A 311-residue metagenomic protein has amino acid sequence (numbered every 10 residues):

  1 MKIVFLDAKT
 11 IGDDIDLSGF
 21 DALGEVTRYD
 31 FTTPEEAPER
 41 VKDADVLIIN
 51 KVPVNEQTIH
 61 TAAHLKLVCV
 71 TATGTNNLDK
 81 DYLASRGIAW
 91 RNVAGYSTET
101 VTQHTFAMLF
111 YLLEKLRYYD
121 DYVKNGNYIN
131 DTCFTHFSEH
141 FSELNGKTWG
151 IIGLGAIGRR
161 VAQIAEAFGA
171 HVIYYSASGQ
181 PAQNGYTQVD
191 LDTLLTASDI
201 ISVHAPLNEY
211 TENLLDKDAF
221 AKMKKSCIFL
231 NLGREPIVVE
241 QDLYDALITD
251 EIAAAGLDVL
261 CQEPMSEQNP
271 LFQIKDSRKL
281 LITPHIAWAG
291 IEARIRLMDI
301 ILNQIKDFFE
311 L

Functional and structural regions predicted by a protein language model:
M1-A44, I173: N-terminal glycine-/charge-rich "phosphate-binding" loop or analogous flexible N-terminal tail
A22, T135-K225: Rossmann-like dinucleotide/phosphate-binding beta-alpha-beta segment
D30, T71-A72, I88-E99, S176: Short beta->alpha connector loops at strand-helix junctions that form conserved, small/polar/Pro-enriched
A44, A62, A197-S198, S226: An anion/phosphate-binding loop that grips the pyrophosphate of nucleotide cofactors and donors
V52, T73, D199, A205-L207 (+2 more regions): Short glycine-/small-residue-rich Rossmann-like dinucleotide-binding loops
P53-L65, Y210-F229: Rossmann-fold NAD(P) dinucleotide-binding segment
I88, A94-T148: Phosphate-binding beta-alpha-beta segment of Rossmann-like dinucleotide-binding domains, i.e., the NAD(P)
W90, S226-I228, L232-L311: Rossmann-like dinucleotide-binding domain for NAD(H)/NADP(H)
